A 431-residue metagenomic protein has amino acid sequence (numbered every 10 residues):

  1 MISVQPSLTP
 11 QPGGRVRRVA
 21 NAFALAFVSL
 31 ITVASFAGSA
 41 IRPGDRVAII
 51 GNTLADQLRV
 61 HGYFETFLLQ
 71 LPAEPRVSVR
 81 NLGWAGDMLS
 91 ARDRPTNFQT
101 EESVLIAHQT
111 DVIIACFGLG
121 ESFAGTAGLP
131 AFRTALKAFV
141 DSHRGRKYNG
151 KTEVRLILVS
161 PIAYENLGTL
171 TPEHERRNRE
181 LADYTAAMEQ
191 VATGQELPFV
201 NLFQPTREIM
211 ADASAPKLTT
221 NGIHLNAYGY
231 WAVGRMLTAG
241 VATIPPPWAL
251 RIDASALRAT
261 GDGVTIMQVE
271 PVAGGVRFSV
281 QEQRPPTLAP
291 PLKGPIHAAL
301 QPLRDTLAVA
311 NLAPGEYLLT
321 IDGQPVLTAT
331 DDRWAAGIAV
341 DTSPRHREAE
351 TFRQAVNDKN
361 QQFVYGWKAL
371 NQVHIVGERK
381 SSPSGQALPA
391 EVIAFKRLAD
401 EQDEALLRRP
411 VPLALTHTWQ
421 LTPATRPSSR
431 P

Functional and structural regions predicted by a protein language model:
M1-R18: N-terminal secretory signal peptides that target proteins for export/translocation
S3, S7, S29, S428-S429: Serine residues within intrinsically disordered or low-complexity segments
Q5, R17, F27-V28, A387-L388 (+1 more regions): Compositionally biased, low-complexity segments enriched in small residues
R17-A22, R430: Intrinsically disordered, low-complexity, compositionally biased regions/tails
A22-A34: Bacterial N-terminal signal peptides
F36-S39: Boundary at the C-terminal end of the N-terminal hydrophobic targeting segment
I41-P43, G62-R80, D87-R430: Alpha-helical cap/lid subdomain in secreted, periplasmic, or secretory-pathway luminal O-acyl-processing enzymes
R46-R59, A85-S90: Catalytic nucleophile-elbow at a beta strand-turn-alpha helix junction centered on a G-D-S/GDSL motif, marking
